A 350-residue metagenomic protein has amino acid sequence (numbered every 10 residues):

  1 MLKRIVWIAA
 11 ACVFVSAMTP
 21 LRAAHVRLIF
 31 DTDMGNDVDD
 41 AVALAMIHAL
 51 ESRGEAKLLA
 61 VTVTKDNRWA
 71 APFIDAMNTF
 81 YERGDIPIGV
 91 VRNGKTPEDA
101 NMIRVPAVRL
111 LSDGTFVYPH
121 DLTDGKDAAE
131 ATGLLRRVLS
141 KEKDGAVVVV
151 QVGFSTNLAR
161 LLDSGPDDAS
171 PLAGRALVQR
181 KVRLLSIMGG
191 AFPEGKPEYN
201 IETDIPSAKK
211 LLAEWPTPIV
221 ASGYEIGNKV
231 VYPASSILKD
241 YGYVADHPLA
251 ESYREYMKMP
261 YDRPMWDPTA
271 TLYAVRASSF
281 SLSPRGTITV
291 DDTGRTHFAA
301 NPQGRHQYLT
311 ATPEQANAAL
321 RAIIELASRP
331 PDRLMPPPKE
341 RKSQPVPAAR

Functional and structural regions predicted by a protein language model:
M1-R4: Positively charged n-region of N-terminal signal peptides that target proteins for export
V6-W7, Q344: Sequence-pattern detector for short linear motifs and compositional/periodic biases rather than a specific fold
W7-A17: Bacterial N-terminal signal peptides
A23-R350: N-terminal acidic, glycine/proline-rich low-complexity segments
